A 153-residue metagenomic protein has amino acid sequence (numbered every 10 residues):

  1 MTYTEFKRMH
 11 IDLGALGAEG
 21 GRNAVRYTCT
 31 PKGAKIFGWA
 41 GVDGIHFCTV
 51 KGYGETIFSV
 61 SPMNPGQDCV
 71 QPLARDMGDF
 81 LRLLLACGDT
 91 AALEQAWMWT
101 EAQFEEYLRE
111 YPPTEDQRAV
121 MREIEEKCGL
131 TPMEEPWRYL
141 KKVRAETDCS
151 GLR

Functional and structural regions predicted by a protein language model:
M1-P65, M98, R109-R153: A surface-exposed partner-binding patch
F58-Q95: Compact, glycine/acidic-enriched structural inserts
G88, W97-T100, F104: Core mature regions of organelle-targeted
